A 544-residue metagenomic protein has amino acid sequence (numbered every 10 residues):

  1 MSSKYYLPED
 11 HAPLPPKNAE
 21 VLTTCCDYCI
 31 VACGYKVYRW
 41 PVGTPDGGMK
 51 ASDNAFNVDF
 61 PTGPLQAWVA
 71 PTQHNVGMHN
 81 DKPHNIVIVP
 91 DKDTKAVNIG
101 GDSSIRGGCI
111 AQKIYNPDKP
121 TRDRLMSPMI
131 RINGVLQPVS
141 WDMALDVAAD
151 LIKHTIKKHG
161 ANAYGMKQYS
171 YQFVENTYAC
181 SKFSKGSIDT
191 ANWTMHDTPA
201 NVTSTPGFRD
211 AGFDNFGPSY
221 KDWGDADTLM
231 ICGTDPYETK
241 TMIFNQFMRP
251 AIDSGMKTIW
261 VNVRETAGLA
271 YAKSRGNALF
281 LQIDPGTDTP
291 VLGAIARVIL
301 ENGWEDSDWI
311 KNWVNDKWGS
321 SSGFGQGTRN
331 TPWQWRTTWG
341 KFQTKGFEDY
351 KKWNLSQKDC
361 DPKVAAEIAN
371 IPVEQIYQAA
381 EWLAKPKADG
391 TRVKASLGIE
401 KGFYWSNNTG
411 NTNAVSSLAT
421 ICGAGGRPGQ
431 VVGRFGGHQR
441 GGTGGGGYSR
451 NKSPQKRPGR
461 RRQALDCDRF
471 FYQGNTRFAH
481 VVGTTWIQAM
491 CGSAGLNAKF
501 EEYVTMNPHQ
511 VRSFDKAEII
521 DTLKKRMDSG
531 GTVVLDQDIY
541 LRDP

Functional and structural regions predicted by a protein language model:
M1-W304, D316, R469, R477-W486 (+2 more regions): N-terminal export/assembly segments and adjacent metallocofactor-ligating motifs of anaerobic energy-metabolism
D10, L14, N262, Q510-P544: Phosphate/diphosphate-binding loops
D46-G48, N192, W304-I310, Q375-Y377 (+3 more regions): Acidic/polar loop patches that form or flank catalytic/metal-binding clefts of enzymes that bind anionic ligands
G108, H196, N201-V202, D214 (+4 more regions): Surface-exposed loop and adjacent secondary-structure segments within mature catalytic domains
G165-F173, A365-I371, I399-S406, G437-R440 (+1 more regions): Conserved short loop/turn motifs at secondary-structure junctions
G255, I259, L269-G390: Long, well-ordered, tryptophan-enriched scaffold segments
Q357, A379-F478, I487, G492-A498: A glycine-rich, hydrophobic/aromatic-adjacent loop/helix-cap motif
V481-K524, I539: Ordered core of a single globular domain
